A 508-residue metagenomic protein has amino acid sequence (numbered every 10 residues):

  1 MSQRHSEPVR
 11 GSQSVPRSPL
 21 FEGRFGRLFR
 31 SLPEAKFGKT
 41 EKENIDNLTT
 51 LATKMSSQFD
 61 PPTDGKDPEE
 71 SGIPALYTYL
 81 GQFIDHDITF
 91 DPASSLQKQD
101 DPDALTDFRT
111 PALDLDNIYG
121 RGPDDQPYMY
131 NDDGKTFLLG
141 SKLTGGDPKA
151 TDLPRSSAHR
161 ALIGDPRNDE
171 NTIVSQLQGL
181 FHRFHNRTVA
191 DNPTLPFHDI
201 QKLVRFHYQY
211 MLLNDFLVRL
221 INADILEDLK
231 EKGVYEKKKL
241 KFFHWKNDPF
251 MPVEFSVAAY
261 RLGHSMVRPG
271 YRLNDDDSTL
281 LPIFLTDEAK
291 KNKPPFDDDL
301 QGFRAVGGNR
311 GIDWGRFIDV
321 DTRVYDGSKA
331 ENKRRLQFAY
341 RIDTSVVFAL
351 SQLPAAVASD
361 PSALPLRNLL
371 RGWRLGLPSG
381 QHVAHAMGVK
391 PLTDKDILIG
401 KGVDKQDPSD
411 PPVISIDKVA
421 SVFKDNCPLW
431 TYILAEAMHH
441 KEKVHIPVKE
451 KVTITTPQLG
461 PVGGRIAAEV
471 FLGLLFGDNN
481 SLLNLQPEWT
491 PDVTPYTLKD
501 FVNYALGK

Functional and structural regions predicted by a protein language model:
M1-R167, N171-T172, A190-K508: Terminal regions of secretory-pathway proteins
H182-D191: Active-site nucleophile-adjacent alpha helix/oxyanion-hole segment immediately C-terminal to the catalytic cysteine
